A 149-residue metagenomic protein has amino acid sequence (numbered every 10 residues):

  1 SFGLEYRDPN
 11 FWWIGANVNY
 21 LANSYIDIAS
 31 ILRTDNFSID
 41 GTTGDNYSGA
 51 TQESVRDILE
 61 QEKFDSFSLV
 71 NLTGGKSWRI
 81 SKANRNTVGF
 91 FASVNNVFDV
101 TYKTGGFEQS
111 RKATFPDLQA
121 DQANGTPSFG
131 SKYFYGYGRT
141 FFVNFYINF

Functional and structural regions predicted by a protein language model:
S1-A83, F107: C-terminal beta-barrel architecture of Gram-negative outer-membrane proteins
N19-S38, K76-F149: C-terminal beta-signal and adjacent terminal beta-strands/loops of Gram-negative outer-membrane beta-barrel proteins
